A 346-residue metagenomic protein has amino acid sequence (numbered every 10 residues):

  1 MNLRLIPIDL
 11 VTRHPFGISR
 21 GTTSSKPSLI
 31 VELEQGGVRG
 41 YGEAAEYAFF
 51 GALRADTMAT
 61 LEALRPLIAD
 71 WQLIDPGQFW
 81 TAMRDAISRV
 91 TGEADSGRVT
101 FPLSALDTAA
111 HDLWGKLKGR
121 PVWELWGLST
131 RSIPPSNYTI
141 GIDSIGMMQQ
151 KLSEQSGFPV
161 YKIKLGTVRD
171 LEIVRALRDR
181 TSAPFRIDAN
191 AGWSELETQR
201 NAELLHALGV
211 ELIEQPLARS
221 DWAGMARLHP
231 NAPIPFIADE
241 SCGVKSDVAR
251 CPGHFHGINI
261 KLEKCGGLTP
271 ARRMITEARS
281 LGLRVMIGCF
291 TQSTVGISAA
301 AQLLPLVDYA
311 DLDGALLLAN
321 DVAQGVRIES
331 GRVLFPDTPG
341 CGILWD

Functional and structural regions predicted by a protein language model:
M1-T12, T23, S28, G36 (+1 more regions): Flexible C-terminal active-site loop/helix
L5, L33-E34, R39-L117: Metal- or metallocofactor-binding catalytic centers and their adjacent structured scaffolds across diverse enzyme
V31, G37, L106, G119 (+7 more regions): Conserved, mostly hydrophobic/aromatic
G40-G42, P134-I140, P159-I163, F185-A189 (+5 more regions): Hydrophobic faces of well-ordered beta-strands that scaffold small-molecule active sites in alpha/beta enzyme cores
D70-G77, G192-W193, Q215-P216, D239-S246 (+4 more regions): Short, basic, helix/turn surface patches
L117, V122-A232: Metal-dependent enolase-superfamily TIM-barrel catalytic cores that perform enediolate-based chemistry
A202-I213, P252-I258, Q302-A323: Structural recognition of alpha->loop->beta junctions
S220-L312: Catalytic alpha/beta core domains of metabolic enzymes, predominantly
